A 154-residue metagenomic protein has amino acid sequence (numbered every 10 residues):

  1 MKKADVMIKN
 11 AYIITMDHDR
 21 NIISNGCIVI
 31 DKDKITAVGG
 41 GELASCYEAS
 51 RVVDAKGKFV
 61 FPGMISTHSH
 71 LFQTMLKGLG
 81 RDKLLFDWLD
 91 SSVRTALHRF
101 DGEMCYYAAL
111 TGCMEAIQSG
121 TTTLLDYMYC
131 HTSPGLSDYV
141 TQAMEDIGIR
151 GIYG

Functional and structural regions predicted by a protein language model:
M1-V6, I13-F61: Histidine-rich, glycine-flanked metal-binding segment
K3-K9, S45-W88, L110, M114-Q118: Replace "His-x-His-based motif
M16, H70, Y129: Flexible loop residues that form catalytic and substrate-binding hotspots at small-molecule/glycan-binding clefts
D19, C27-I28, I65-S66, R94 (+1 more regions): Short capping/connector residues at structural and topological boundaries
N21, C27-I28, K34, E42-L43 (+7 more regions): Alpha-helix boundary/interfacial micro-motifs
A37-A44, T67-S69, K83-L84, R94-L97 (+1 more regions): Short C-terminal domain-edge/linker segments immediately following a structured domain
G63-T67, L124-D126, G151-G154: Hydrophobic faces of well-ordered beta-strands that scaffold small-molecule active sites in alpha/beta enzyme cores
K77-Y127, H131-I149: Alpha-helical scaffold segments that flank or form the walls of functional sites
